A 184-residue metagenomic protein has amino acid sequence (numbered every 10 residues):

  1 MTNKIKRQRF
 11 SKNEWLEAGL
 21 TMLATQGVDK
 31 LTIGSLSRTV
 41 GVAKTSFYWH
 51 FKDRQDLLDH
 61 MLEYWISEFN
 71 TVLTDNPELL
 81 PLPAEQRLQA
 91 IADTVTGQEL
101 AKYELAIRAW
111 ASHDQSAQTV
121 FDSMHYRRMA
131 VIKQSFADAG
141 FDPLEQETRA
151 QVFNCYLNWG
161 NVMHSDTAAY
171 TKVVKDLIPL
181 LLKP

Functional and structural regions predicted by a protein language model:
M1-F10: N-terminal intrinsically disordered/low-complexity leader segments
T2, G97, Q134, T167-P184: C-terminal peripheral helix-coil segments that are non-catalytic and often amphipathic
Q8, Q146-A150, Y170, V174: Short amphipathic alpha-helix in the helical subdomain of ABC transporter nucleotide-binding domains
E14, A18-D56, H60: Helix-turn-helix
H60, T74-A101, R149-F153: Hydrophobic alpha-helical connector segments
E63-N70: Short, basic, alpha-helical segments at the C-terminal edge of helix-turn-helix-like DNA-binding modules
N70, L100-L105, Q115-G140, L144 (+1 more regions): Amphipathic alpha-helical packing segments from all-alpha helical-bundle domains
K102, F153-Y170, L182-P184: Amphipathic C-terminal alpha-helical segment
